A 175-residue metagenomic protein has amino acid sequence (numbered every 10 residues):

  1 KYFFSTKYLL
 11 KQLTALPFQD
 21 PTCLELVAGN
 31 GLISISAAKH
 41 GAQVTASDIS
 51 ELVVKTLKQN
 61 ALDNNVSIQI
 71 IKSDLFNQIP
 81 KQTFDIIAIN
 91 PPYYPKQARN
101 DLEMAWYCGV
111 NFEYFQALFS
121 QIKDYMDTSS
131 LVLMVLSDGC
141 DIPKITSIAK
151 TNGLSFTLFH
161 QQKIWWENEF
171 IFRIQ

Functional and structural regions predicted by a protein language model:
S5-P80, I86-I89, Y94-K96: Conserved SAM/SAH cofactor-binding pocket of Class I
T56, P80-K81, K144, N168: Short Asp/Glu-rich motifs
K58-Q59, R99-L102, I145-S147: Short amphipathic alpha-helical segments
I70, D74, D101, L131: Residue-level signal for pocket-adjacent positions within structured domains
P91-A117: Mobile active-site "lid"/loop adjacent to the S-adenosyl-L-methionine
Y114-I171: Conserved Class I SAM-dependent methyltransferase catalytic core
R173-Q175: Conserved beta strand-loop-helix elements of the APE1-like EEP
